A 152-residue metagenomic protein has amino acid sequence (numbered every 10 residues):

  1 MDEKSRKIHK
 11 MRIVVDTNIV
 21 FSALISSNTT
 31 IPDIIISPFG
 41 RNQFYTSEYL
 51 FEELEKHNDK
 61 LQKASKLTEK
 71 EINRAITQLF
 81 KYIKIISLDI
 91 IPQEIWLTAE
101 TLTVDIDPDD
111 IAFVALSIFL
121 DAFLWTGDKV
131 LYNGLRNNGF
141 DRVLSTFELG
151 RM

Functional and structural regions predicted by a protein language model:
M1-T46: Short, well-structured N-terminal submotif of metal-dependent ribonuclease cores
N18, E55-N58, I118: Short, amphipathic alpha-helical segments that act as regulatory/interfacial helices in nucleotide-processing proteins
I19-V20, L50, F113, V130-L131: Alpha-helix capping/helix-boundary segments
S27, H57, N137-N138: Residue-level signal for well-ordered alpha-helical positions
P32-I36, N73-I76, F113-V114, Y132: Short amphipathic alpha-helical segments and helix-helix/interface helices
S37-R41, Y45-L97: PIN-domain endoribonuclease scaffold, especially VapC-family toxins
K84-F123, G127: Active-site neighborhoods of divalent-metal-dependent phosphate/nucleic-acid chemistry enzymes
I118-M152: Acidic, PIN/NYN-like endoribonuclease modules and their adjacent C-terminal/linker elements
